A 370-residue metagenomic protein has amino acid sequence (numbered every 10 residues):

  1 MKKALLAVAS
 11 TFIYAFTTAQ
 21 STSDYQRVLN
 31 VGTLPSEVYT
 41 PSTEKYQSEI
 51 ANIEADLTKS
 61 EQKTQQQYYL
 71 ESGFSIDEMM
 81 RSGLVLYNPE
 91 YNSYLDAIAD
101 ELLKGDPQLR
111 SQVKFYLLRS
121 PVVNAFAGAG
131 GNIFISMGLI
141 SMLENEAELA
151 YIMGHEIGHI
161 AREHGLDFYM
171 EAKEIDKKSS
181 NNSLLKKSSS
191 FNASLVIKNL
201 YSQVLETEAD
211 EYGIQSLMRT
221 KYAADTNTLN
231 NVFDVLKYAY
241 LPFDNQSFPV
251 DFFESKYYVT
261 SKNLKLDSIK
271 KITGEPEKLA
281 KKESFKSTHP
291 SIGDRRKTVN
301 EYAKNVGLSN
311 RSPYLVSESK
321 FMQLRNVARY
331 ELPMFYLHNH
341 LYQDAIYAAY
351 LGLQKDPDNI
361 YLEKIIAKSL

Functional and structural regions predicted by a protein language model:
M1-L29: Bacterial Sec-dependent N-terminal signal peptides
S21-L185, L195-Y201, E208-A280, N305-K368: Peri-catalytic and regulatory segments of divalent metal-dependent proteins
F191-N192: His/Cys-centered metal/cofactor-coordination and adjacent catalytic loops
N199, Q203, K282-H289: Hydrophobic alpha-helical scaffolding
S268-E275, S284-Y302: Long, charge-rich alpha-helical interaction segments
